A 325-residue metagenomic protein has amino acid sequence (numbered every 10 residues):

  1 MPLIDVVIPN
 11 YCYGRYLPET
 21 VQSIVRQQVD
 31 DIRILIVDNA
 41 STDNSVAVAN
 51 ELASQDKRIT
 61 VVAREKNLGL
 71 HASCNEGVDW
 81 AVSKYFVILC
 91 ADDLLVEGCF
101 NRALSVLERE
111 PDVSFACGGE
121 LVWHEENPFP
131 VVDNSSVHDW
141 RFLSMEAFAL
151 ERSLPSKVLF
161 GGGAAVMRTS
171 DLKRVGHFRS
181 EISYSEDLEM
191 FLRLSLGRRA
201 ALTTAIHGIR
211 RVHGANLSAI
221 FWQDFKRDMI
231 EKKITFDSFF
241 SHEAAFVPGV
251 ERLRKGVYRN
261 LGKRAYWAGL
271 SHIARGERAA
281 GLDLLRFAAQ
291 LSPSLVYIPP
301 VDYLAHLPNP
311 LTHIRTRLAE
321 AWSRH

Functional and structural regions predicted by a protein language model:
V6, V137-K232: Conserved nucleotide-sugar donor-binding catalytic segment
C12-R26: Short, well-formed alpha-helical segments that are part of the catalytic scaffolds of diverse glycosyltransferases
D38-V48, K66, C90: A conserved acidic beta->alpha catalytic loop
R64-A81, L94, R102: Glycine-rich, basic loop-to-helix element that forms the pyrophosphate-binding segment of sugar-nucleotide handling
A72, F100-D171: Flexible acidic/His/Gly-enriched loops in nucleotide-sugar-dependent glycosyltransferase catalytic domains
F86: Short aromatic/hydrophobic "clamp" motif used to bind/position activated sugar donors
S144, I206-G214, A219-P248, A274-L291: Catalytic core of nucleotide-sugar-dependent glycosyltransferases
G269-H325: Membrane-interface aromatic/basic loop that binds lipid-linked glycans or pyrophosphate carriers, typified by
